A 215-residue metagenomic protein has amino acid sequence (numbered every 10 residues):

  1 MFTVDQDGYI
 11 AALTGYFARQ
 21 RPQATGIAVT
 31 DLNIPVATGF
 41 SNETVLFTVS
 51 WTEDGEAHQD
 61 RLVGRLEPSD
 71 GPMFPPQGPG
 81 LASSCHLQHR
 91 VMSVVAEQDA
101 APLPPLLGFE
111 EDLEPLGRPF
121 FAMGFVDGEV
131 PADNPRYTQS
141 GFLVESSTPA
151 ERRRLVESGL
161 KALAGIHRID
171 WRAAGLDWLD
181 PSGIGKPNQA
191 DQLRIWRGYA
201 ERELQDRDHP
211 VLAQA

Functional and structural regions predicted by a protein language model:
M1-D31: Juxta-kinase regulatory segment immediately upstream of eukaryotic protein kinase catalytic domains
N33-L212: ATP-binding pocket architecture of kinase catalytic cores
